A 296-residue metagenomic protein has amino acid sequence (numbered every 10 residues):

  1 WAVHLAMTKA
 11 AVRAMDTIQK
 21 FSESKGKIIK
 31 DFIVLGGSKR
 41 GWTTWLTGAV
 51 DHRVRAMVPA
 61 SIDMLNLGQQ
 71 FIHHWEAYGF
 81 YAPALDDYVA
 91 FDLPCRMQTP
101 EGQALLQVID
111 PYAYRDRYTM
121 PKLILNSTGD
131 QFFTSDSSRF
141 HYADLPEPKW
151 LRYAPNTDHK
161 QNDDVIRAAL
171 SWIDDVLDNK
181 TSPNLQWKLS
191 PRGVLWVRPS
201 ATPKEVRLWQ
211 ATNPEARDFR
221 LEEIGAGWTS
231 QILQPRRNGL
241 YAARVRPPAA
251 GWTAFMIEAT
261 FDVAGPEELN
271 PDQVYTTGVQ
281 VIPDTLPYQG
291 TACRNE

Functional and structural regions predicted by a protein language model:
W1-K25: Alpha/beta-hydrolase active-site loop
K25-S38: Alpha/beta-hydrolase fold nucleophile elbow
G36-G48: Glycine-rich nucleophile elbow surrounding the catalytic serine of serine-hydrolase chemistry
L46-C95, R152-P155, K160-R167: Hydrolase active-site cap/lid region
Y118, I124-N126, D130: Short beta-strand/loop motif that positions the catalytic acidic residue of the alpha/beta-hydrolase fold
Q131-S137, Q161: Conserved alpha/beta-hydrolase "acid-adjacent" motif
S171-Q210, A226-N238, A243-R244: Surface beta-strand/loop "capping" patches
A249-A264: Short, aromatic- and glycine-rich surface loops/edge beta-strands on solvent-exposed regions
